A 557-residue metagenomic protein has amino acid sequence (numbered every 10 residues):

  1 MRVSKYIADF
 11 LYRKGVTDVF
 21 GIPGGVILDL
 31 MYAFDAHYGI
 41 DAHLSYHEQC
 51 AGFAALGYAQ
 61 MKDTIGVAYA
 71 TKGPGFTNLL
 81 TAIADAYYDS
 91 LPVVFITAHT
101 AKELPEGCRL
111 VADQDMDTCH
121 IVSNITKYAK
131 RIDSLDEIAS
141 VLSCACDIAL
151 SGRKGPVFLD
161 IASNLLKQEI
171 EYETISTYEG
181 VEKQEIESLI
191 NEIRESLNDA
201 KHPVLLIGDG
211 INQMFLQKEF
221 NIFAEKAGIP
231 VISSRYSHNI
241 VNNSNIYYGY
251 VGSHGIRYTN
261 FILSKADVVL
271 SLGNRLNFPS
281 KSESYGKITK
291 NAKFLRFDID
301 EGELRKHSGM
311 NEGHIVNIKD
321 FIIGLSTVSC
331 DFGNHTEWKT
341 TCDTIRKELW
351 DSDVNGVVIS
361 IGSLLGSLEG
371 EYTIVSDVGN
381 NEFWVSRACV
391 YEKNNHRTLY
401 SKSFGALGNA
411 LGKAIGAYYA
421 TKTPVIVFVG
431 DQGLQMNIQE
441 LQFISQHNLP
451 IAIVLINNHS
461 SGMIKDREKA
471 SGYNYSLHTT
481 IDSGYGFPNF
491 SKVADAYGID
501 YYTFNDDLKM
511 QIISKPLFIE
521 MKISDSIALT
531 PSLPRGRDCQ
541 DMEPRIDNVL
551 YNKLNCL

Functional and structural regions predicted by a protein language model:
M1-V328, G370, P450-I453: N-terminal alpha/beta PP-like core and its mobile active-site loop of ThDP/TPP-dependent enzymes
S4-T17, I22-G25, L30-F34, T340-T421 (+1 more regions): Active-site diphosphate/adenylate-binding microenvironment
P23, T97, S163, R235 (+4 more regions): Short, small-residue-rich loop/turn micro-motifs
E48, D298, D377, D431 (+1 more regions): Acidic active-site catalytic centers that drive phospho-/nucleotidyl reactions and related ester hydrolyses
L104-D113, R305-H307, I315, I322 (+1 more regions): Thiamine diphosphate
I125, L364-Y372, A494-I499: A structural motif corresponding to the C-terminal end of an alpha-helix and its immediate exit/capping segment
D136, N291-N380, N505-L557: Phosphate/pyrophosphate-binding active-site segments
F158, R296, V375, F428-V429: Generic enzyme active-site microenvironment
